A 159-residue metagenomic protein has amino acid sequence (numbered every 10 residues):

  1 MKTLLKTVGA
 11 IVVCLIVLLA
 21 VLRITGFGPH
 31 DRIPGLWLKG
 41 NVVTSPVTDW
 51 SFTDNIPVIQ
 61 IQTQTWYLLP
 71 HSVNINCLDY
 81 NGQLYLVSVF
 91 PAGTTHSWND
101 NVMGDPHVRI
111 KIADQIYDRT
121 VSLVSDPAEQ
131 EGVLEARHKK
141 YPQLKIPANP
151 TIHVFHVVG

Functional and structural regions predicted by a protein language model:
M1-T3: N-terminal Lys/Arg-rich, disordered targeting/topogenic segments
L5-K6, P29: Polybasic/polar functional segments that serve as interface/processing modules
K6-I24: Hydrophobic membrane-insertion alpha-helices, especially the h-region of bacterial N-terminal signal peptides
V17, I61, L86, I110 (+1 more regions): Generic structural hydrophobic/aromatic packing signal, biased to beta-strands
I24-P70: Short, conserved active-site entrance elements at the starts or edges of catalytic domains
W37-N41, N55-P57, Q64-T65, S88-F90 (+2 more regions): A short linear-motif detector with a strong N-terminal bias
N55-P91: Short beta-strand segments
A92-G159: Short, structured beta-strand-loop surface elements
